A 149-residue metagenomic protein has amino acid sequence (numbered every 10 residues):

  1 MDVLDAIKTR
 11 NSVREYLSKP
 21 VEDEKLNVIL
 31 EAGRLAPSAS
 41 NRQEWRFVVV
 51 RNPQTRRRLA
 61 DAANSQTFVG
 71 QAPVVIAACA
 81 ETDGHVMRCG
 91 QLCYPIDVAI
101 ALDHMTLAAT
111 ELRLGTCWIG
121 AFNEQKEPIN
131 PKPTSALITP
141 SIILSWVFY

Functional and structural regions predicted by a protein language model:
M1-K25, V147-Y149: Specificity-determining recognition surfaces
K25, E31, L35-A101: Glycine/small-residue-rich phosphate/adenosyl-binding loop
G33, I76, R88-N130: Small-aliphatic-rich amphipathic alpha-helix that forms the alpha element of a beta-alpha
Q54, P128-P133: Short secondary-structure transition/capping segments
T67-A72, P133-Y149: A glycine-rich helix N-cap at a beta->alpha junction
